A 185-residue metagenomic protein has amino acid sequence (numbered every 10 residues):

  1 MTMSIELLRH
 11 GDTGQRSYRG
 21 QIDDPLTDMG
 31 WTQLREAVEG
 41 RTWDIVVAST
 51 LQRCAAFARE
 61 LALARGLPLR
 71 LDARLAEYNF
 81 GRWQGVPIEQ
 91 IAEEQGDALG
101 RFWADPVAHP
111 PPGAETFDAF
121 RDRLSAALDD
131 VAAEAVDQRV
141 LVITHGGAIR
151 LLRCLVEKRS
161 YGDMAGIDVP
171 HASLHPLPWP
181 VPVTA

Functional and structural regions predicted by a protein language model:
T2-L67, L71, E94: Active-site-proximal alpha-helix that buttresses catalytic centers in soluble enzyme cores
I5, Q138-G146: Generic beta-sheet signal
G14, R53-A55, E77-N79, A148-L151: Short, active-site-adjacent cap segments at secondary-structure transitions
P25, L63-R123, G166: Phosphate-handling substructures
G40-T42, V131-Q138: Glycine-rich phosphate-binding loop signature in dinucleotide/nucleotide-binding domains
A48-S49, D122, I143-T144: Short beta-strand scaffold positions
E60, L151-L155: Active-site signature of alpha/beta-hydrolase-fold catalytic machinery across serine- and Asp/Cys-nucleophile hydrolases
E157-T184: Domain-level recognition of soluble alpha/beta enzyme cores, biased toward histidine phosphatases/phosphomutases
